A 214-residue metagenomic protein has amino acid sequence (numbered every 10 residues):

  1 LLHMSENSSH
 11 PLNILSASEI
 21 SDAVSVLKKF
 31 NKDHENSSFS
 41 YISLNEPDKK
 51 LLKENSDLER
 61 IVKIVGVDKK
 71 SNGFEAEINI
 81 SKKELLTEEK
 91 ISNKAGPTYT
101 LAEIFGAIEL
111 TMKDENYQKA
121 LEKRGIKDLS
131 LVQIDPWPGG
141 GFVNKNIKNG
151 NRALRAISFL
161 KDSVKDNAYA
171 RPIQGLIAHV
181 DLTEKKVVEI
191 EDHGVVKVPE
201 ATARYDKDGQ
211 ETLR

Functional and structural regions predicted by a protein language model:
L1-H3: Short, Lys/Arg-enriched N-terminal segments with co-localized hydrophobic residues within the first ~10-30 amino acids
S5-K70: N-terminal-proximal low-complexity accessory segments that begin disordered and transition into the first
S5-V26, E89-K113: N-terminal trafficking/processing presequences and adjacent post-cleavage segments of proteins routed to secretion
A23-L27, E59-G66, F74-A76, A107-E115 (+1 more regions): Short, structured motif recognition centered on aromatic/hydrophobic residues
H34-E35, S71-F74, K83-T87, Q118-K119 (+2 more regions): Short loop/beta submotifs within extracellular cysteine-rich repeat domains
K53-E59, K82, K145-R152: Short, ordered beta-strand-loop transition motifs
K63-S92, F159, G175-D181: Amphipathic N-proximal alpha-helical interface segments
S92-K94, Y99-R214: Extended, regular secondary-structure scaffolds
